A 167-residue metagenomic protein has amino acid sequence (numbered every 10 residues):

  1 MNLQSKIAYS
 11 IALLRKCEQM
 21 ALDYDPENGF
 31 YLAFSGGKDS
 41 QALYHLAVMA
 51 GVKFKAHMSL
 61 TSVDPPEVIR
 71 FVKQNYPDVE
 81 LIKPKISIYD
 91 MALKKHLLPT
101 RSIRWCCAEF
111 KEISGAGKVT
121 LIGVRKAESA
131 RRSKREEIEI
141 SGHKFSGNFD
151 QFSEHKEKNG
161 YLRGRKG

Functional and structural regions predicted by a protein language model:
M1-K166: ATP-dependent adenylation/nucleotidyltransferase module used to activate substrates
